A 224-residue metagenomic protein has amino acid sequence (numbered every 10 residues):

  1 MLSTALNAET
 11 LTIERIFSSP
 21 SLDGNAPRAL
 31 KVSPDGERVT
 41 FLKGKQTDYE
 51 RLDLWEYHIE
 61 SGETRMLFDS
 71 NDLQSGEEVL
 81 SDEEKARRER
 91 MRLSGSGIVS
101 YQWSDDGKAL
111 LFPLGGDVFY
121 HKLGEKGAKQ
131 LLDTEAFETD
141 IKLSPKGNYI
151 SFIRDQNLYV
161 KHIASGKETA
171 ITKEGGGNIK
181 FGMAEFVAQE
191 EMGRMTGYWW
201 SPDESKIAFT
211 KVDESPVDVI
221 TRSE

Functional and structural regions predicted by a protein language model:
L2-E224: Beta-propeller folds
